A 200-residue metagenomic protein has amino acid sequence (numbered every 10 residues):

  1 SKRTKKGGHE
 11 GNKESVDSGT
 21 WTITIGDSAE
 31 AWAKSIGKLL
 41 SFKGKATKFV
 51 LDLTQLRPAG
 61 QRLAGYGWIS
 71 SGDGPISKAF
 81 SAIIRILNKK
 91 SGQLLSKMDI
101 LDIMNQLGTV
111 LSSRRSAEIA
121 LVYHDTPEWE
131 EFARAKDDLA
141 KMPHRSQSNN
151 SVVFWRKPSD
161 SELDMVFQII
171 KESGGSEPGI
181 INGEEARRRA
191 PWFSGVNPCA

Functional and structural regions predicted by a protein language model:
S1-P58, R62-A200: Conserved catalytic cores of very large enzyme subunits
